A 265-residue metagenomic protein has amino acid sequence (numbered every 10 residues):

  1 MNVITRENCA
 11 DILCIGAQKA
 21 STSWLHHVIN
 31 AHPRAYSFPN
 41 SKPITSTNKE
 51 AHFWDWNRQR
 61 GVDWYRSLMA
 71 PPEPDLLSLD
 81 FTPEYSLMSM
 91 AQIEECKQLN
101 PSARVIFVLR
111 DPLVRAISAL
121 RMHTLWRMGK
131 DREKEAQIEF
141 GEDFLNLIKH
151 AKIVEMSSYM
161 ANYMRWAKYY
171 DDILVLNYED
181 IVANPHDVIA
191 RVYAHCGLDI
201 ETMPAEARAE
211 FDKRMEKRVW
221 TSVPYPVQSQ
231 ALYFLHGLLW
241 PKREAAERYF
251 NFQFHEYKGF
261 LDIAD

Functional and structural regions predicted by a protein language model:
M1-Y85, L99, A103, S118-A119 (+2 more regions): PAPS-dependent sulfotransferase catalytic core
S21-T22, Y65, L79, C96 (+6 more regions): Generic structural signal for small/hydrophobic residues in well-ordered secondary structure, especially within
S21-W24, T45, S86-S89, L113-S118 (+2 more regions): Short catalytic/ligand-binding loop motif for oxyanion handling, primarily in non-cytosolic enzymes, centered on
H32-Y36, P72, L99, P112-R115 (+4 more regions): Phosphate/oxyanion-binding loops and surfaces in catalytic or ligand/nucleic-acid-binding neighborhoods
S37, S78, R104-V108, D172-N177 (+1 more regions): A structural signal for short, well-ordered beta-strand segments and their strand-loop junctions that often border
T45-T47, M164-E244, F252-D265: The conserved 3'-phosphoadenosine-5'-phosphosulfate
Q59-P71, M128-R191, F234-L238, E244: PAPS-dependent sulfotransferase catalytic domain
M88-F107: ATP-dependent NMP and nucleoside kinases share a basic, alpha-helical "lid"
